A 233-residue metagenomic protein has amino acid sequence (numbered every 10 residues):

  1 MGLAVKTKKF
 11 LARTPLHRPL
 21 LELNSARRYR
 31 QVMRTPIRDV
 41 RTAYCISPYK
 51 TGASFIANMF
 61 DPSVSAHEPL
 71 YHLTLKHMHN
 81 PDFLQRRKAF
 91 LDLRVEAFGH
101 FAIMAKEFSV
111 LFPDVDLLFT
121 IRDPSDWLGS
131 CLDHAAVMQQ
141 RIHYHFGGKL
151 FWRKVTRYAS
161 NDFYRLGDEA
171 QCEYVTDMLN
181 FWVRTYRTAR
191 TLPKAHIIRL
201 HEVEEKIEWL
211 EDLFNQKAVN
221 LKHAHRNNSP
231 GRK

Functional and structural regions predicted by a protein language model:
M1-D92: PAPS-dependent sulfotransferase catalytic core
C45-S47, V95-F101, T120-R122, R199-H201: Short His-Asn-centered micro-motif
A53-A57, I103-K106, S125-S130, A136 (+1 more regions): Short catalytic/ligand-binding loop motif for oxyanion handling, primarily in non-cytosolic enzymes, centered on
H72-P81, P124, T188-K233: The conserved 3'-phosphoadenosine-5'-phosphosulfate
D82-V115: Conserved nucleotide-sensing/catalytic segment adjacent to the nucleotide-binding pocket in NTP-handling enzymes
A89-L93, R165-M178: Surface-exposed cleft-lining segments at the edges of enzyme active sites
L111-D133: Conserved phosphate-donor/acceptor-positioning beta-strand/loop module used by diverse small-molecule
H143-E173, A218-K233: PAPS-dependent sulfotransferase catalytic core
